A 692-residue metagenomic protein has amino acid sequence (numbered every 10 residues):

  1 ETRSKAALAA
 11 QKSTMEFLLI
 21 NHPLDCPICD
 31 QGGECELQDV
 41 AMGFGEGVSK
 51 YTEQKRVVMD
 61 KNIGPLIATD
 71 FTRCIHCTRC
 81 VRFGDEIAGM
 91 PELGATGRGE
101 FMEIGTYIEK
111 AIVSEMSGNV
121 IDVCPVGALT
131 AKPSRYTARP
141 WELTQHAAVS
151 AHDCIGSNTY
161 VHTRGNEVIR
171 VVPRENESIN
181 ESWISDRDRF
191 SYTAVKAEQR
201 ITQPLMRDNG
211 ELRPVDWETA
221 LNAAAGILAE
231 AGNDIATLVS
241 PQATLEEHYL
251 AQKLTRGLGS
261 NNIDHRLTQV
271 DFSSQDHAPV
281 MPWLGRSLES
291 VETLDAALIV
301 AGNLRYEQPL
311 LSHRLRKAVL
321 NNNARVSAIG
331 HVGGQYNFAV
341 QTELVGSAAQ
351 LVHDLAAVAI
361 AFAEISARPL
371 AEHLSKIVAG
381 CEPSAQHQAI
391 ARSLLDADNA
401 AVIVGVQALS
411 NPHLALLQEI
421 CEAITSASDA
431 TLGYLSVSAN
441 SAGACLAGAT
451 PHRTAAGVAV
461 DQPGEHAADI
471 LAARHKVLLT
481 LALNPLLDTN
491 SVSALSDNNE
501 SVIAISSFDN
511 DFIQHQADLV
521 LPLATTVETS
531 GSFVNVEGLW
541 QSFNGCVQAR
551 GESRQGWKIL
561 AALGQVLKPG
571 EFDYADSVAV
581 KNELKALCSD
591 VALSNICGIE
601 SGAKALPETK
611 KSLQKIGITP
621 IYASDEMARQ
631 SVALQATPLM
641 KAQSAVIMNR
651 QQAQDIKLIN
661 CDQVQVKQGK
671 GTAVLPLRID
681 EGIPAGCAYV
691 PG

Functional and structural regions predicted by a protein language model:
E1-A367, K376, Q388-A389, K641-S644 (+3 more regions): N-terminal export/assembly segments and adjacent metallocofactor-ligating motifs of anaerobic energy-metabolism
F101, T137-T144, S240-A243, D271-F272 (+3 more regions): A glycine-rich phosphate-binding loop feature that marks nucleotide/adenosyl-phosphate handling sites
A131-S134, N233-I235, R368-H373, D429-L435 (+1 more regions): Flexible, glycine/charged-enriched surface loops at secondary-structure junctions
G165-S182, R187-A197, I201-M206, D216 (+6 more regions): Long hydrophobic segments that form regular secondary structure
L221, N337-A472, C588: Active-site phosphate/pyrophosphate-binding segments
A225-A231, S287-E289, A389-L395, A468-L471 (+1 more regions): Short boundary motifs at domain starts and secondary-structure transition points
Q252, T293-I299, R305-Q335, I403 (+7 more regions): A cross-kingdom feature strongest in bacterial/archaeal respiratory oxidoreductases
L258-N262, E364-A367, P412, D429-T431 (+1 more regions): Short helix-capping/linker segments at secondary-structure and domain boundaries
